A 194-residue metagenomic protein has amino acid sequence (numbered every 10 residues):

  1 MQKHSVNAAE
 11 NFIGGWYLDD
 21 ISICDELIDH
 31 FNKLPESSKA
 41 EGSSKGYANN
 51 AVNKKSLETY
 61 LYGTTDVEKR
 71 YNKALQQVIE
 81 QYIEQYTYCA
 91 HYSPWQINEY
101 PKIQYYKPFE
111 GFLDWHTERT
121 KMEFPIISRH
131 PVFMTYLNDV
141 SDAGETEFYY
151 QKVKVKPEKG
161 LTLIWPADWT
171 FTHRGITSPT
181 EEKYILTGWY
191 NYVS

Functional and structural regions predicted by a protein language model:
M1-T162, T170-S194: Fe(II)/2-oxoglutarate oxygenase catalytic core
